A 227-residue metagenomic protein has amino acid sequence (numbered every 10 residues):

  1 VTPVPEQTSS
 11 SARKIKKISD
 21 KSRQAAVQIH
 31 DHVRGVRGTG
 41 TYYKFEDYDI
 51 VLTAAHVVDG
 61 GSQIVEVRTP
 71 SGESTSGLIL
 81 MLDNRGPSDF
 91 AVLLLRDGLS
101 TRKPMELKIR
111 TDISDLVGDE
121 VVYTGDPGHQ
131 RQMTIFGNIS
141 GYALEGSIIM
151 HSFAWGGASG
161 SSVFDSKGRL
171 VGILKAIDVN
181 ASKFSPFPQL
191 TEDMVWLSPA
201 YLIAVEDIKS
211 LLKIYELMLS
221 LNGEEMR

Functional and structural regions predicted by a protein language model:
V1-K17, S100-K103, L170-R227: C-terminal cap/linker of serine protease catalytic domains
V1-R23, E66, P70-S74, I79 (+2 more regions): Polar/charged, compositionally biased leader and regulatory segments
A12-K16, Q24-V51, S74-S76, G160: A conserved glycine-rich beta-strand in the N-terminal activation segment of trypsin-fold
I29, G40, D49, T53 (+8 more regions): Terminal peptide-recognition signature
T39-Y42, T75-M81, M105-L107, G137: Short, surface-exposed loop motifs enriched in S/T, G, D/E and P with embedded aromatic residues
Y42-K44, M81-D83, G141-A143, D165 (+1 more regions): A residue-level detector for short acidic-glycine micro-motifs
Y43-S88, L95-D97, L116-V117, A176 (+1 more regions): Catalytic-histidine neighborhood of serine endopeptidases, predominantly the chymotrypsin-like S1/PA family
D83, T101-S159, L174-P186: Flexible, gly/ser-rich surface segments that form the specificity/activation loops bordering the active-site cleft
